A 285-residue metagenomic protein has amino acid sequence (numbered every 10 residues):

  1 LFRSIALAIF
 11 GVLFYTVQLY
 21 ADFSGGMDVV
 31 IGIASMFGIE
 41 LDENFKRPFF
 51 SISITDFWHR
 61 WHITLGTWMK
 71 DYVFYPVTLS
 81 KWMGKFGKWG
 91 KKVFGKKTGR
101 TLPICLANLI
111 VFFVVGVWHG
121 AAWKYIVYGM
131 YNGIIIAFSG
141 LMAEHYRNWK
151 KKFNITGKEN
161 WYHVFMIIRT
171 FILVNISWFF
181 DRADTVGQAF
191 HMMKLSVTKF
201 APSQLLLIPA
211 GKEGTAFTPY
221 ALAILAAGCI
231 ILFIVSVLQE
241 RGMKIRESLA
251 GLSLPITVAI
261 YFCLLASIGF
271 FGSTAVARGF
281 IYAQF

Functional and structural regions predicted by a protein language model:
F2-L232, Q239-Q284: Membrane-embedded transmembrane alpha-helical bundles that form the catalytic cores of multi-pass lipid-modifying
